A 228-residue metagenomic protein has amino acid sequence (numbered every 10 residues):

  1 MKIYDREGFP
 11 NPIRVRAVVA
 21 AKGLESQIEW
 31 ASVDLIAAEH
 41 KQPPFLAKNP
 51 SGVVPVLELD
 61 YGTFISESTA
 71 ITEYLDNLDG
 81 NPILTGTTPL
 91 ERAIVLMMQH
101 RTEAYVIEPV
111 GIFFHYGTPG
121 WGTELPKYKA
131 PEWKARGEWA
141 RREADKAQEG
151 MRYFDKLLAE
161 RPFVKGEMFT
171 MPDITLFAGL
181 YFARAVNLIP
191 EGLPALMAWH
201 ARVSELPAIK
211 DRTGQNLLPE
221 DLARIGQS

Functional and structural regions predicted by a protein language model:
M1-K134: GST-like domain detector, emphasizing the conserved glutathione-binding G-site in the N-terminal thioredoxin-like
R6, D34, M171, N216-L217: Short, solvent-exposed turn/loop segments enriched in Gly/Ser/Thr/Pro and often Arg
A47, E205, G214: Phosphate-coordinating loops and pocket residues in cytosolic domains that bind phosphorylated ligands
A70, A195, A208: Residue-level recognition of oxygen-bearing side chains
P82-T87, V110, V164-E167, G192 (+1 more regions): Short, hydrophobic secondary-structure boundary micro-motifs
I94-M97, A198, D211: Short, solvent-exposed alpha-helical surface patches in well-structured domains
A104-E205: GST-like fold's C-terminal all-alpha helical module
N216-S228: Acidic/histidine-enriched, glycine/proline-rich intrinsically disordered or flexible terminal extensions
